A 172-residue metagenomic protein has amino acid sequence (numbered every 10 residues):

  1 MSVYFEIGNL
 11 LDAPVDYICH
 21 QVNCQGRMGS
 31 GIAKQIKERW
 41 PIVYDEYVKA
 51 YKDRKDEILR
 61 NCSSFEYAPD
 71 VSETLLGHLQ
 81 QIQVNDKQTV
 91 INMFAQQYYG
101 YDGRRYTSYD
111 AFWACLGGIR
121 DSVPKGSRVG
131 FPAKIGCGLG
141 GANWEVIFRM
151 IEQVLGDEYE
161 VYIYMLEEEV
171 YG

Functional and structural regions predicted by a protein language model:
M1-G172: Macrodomain-like recognition of ADP-ribose-binding/processing modules
